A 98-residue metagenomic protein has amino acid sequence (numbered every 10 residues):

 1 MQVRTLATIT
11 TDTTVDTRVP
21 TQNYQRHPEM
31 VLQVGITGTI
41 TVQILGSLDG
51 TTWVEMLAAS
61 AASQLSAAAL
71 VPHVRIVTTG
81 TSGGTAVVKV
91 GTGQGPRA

Functional and structural regions predicted by a protein language model:
M1-L6, G50-A58: Surface-exposed loop/edge segments in extracytoplasmic proteins
M1-R26, G80-A98: C-terminal interaction-tip segments
D12, A58-A62: Short, solvent-exposed loop/turn segments in extracellular or other extracytoplasmic domains
T17-Q22, A62-A69: Exposed aromatic-hydrophobic patches
P20-G38: A short, compositionally biased N-terminal segment around positions ~18-40 that is enriched in charged/polar residues
R26-L32, A68-V87: Noncatalytic modules at the cell exterior or secretory-pathway interfaces, chiefly beta-strand-rich lectin/adhesion
I36-T41, S82-G83: Short proline/glycine-enriched turn/loop motifs at strand-loop junctions of beta-rich domains
L45-S47: Conserved Ser/Thr-centered positions that define the repeating blades of beta-propeller domains
